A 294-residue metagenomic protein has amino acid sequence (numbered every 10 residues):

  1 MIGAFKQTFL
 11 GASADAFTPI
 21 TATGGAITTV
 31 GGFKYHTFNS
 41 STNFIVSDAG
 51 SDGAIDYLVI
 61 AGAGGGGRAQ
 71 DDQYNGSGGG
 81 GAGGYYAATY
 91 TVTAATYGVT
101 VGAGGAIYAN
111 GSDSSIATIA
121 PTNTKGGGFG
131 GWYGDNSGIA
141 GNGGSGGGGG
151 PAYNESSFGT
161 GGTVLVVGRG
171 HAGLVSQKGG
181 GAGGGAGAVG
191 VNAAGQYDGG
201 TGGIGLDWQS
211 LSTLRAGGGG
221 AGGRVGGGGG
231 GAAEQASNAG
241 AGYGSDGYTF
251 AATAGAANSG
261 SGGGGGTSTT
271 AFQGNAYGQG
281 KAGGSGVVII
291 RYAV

Functional and structural regions predicted by a protein language model:
I2-V294: Low-complexity, glycine/proline-biased repetitive segments and flexible coils/loops
